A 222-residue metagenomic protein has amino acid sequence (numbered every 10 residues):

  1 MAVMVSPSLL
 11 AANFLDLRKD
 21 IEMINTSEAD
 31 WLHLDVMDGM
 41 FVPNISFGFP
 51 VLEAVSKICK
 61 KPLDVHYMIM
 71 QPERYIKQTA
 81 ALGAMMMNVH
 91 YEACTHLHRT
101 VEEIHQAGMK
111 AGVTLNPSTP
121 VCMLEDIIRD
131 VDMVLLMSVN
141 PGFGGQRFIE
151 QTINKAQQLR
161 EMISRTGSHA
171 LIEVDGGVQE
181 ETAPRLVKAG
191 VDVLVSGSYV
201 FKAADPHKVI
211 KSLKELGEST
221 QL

Functional and structural regions predicted by a protein language model:
M1-N88, A93-H96, E103, A111 (+10 more regions): Conserved N-terminal beta1-alpha1 strand-loop-helix module at the mouth
H33, E173-V174: Generic enzyme active-site microenvironment
L82, A107, A189: Conserved dinucleotide-binding and phosphotransfer motif residues
E92-C94, N116-S118, V139-G142, S198-F201: Short, acidic/turn-prone active-site loops that include or flank metal/cofactor- and phosphate-binding residues
M109, V113-P117: Substrate-recognition element of Asp-dependent hydrolases with the DxDx(T/V) motif
S118-P120, Q179: Short acidic loop-to-helix transition motifs that present clustered carboxylates
V174-V178, V195-Y199: Glycine-rich beta-strand-to-loop/alpha-helix junction loops that act as flexible
G177-A189: Acidic, divalent-metal-coordinating active-site segment for phosphoryl/phosphodiester hydrolysis, typified by short
